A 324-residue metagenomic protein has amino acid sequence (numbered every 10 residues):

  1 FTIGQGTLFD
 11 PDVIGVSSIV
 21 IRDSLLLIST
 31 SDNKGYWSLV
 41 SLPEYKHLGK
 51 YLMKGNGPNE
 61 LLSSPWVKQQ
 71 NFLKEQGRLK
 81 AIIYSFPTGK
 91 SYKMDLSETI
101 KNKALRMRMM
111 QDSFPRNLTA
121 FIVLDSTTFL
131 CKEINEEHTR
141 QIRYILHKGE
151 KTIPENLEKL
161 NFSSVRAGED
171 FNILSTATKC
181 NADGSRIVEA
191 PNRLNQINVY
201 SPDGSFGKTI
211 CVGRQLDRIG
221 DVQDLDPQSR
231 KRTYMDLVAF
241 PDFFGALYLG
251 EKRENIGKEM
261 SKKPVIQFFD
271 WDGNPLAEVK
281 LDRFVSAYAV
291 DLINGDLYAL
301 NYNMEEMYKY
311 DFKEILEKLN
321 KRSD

Functional and structural regions predicted by a protein language model:
F1-I14, W271-N274: A short helix->beta-strand "capping" segment at the edge of beta-propeller domains
G15-R22, W66-G77, L118-S126, D170-G184 (+3 more regions): Structural signature of eukaryotic scaffold interfaces centered on beta-propeller domains
K46-K80, R108-Q111, R166-G168, D282-V285: Blade-loop segments of beta-propeller domains
G57-L61, R214-L225, W271-L292: Conserved blade-ending motifs and adjacent loop-strand segments that build the rim/top face of beta-propeller domains
F86-T127, C131: Asp-box/WD-like beta-propeller blade repeats and closely related beta-sheet repeat scaffolds
I142-G149, E259-N274: Beta-propeller blade signature
D226-F268: Loop/turn-rich, solvent-exposed surfaces of beta-rich toroidal or solenoidal domains
A289, G295-D324: Blade-level signature of beta-propeller repeat domains, shared across WD40, Kelch, NHL, RCC1 and BNR/Asp-box propellers
